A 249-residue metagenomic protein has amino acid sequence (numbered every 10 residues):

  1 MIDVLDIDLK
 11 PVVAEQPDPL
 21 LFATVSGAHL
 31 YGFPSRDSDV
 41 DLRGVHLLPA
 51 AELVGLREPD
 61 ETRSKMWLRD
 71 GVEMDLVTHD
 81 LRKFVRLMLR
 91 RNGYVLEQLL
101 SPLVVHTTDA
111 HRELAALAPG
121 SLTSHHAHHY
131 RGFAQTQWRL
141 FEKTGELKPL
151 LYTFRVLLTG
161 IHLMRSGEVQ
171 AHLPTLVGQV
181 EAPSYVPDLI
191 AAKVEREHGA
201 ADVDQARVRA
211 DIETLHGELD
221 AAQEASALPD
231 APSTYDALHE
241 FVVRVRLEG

Functional and structural regions predicted by a protein language model:
M1-D8, S184, P232, D236: N-terminal regions immediately upstream of nucleotidyltransferase
M1-V25: Helical scaffold of the NTase/Pol beta-like nucleotidyltransferase catalytic core
T24, R36, E218: A cross-kingdom feature strongest in bacterial/archaeal respiratory oxidoreductases
G27-G71: Catalytic metal-binding acidic patch
L48-A51, R91-Y94, T159: Short loop/turn segments at secondary-structure transitions that flank enzyme active sites
G55-A134: A basic- and aromatic-enriched beta-loop-alpha substructure that forms the phosphate/nucleotide- and DNA/RNA-contacting
R112-S233: Conserved nucleotidyltransferase catalytic core and NTase-mimicking acidic/glycine-rich helix/loop elements in nucleic
P229-G249: Acidic, carboxylate-rich catalytic segments that either coordinate divalent cations
